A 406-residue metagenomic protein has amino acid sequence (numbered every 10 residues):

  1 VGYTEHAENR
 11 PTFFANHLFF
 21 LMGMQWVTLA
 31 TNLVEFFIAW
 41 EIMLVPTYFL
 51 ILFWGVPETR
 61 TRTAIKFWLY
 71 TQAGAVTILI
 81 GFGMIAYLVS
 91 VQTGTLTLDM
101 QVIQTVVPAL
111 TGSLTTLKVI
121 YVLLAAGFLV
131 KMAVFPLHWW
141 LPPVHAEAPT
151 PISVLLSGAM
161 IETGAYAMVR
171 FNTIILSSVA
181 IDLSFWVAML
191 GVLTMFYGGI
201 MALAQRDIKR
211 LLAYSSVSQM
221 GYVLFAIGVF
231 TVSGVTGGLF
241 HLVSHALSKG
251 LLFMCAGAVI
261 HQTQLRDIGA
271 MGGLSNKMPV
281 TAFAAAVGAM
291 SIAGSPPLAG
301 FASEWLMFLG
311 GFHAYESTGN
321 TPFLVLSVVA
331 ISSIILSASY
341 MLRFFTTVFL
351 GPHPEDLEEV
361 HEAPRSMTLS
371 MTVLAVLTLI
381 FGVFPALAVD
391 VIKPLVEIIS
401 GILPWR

Functional and structural regions predicted by a protein language model:
V1-A7, P11, F20-F36, P46-T347: Hydrophobic transmembrane alpha-helices and their helix-loop junctions in integral membrane proteins
N16-H17: Central hydrophobic cores of alpha-helical transmembrane segments in multi-pass integral membrane proteins
E41: Short phosphate-coordinating micro-motif centered on Lys-Gly-acidic
A148, S275-T281, M341-R406: Cytoplasmic/organellar membrane-interface segments at the starts of transmembrane helices in multi-pass inner-membrane
